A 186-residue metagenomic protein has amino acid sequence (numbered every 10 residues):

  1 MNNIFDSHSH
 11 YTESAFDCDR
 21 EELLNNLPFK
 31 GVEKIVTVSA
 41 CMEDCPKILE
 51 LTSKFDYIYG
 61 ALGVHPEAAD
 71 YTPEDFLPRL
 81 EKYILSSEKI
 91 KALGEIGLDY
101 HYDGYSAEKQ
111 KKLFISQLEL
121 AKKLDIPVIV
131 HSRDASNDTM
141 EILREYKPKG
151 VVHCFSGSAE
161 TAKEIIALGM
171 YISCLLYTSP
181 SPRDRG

Functional and structural regions predicted by a protein language model:
N2-I4, H10-E22, V36-M42, P66 (+2 more regions): Divalent metal-binding pocket/active-site signature
P28-K30: Catalytic domains of carbohydrate-active enzymes, especially glycoside hydrolases
E33-S39, I48, I58-G63: Short, well-structured secondary-structure segments
M42-T52: Glycine-rich, positively charged N-terminal anion/phosphate-binding segment
S53-D70: Metal-cofactor-binding active-site regions of metalloenzymes
Y177-G186: Single conserved hydrophobic/aromatic residue that forms the stacking wall/gate of nucleotide- or nucleobase-binding
